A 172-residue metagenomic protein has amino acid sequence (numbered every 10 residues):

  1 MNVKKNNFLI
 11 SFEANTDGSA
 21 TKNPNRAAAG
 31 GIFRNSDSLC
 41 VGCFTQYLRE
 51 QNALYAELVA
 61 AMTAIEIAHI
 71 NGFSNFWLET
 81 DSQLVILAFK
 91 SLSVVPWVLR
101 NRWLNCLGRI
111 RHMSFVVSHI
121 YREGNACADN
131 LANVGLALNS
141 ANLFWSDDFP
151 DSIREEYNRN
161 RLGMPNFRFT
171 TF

Functional and structural regions predicted by a protein language model:
M1-F172: Primary recognition of RNase H-like, Mg2+-dependent phosphodiesterase/nuclease domains
